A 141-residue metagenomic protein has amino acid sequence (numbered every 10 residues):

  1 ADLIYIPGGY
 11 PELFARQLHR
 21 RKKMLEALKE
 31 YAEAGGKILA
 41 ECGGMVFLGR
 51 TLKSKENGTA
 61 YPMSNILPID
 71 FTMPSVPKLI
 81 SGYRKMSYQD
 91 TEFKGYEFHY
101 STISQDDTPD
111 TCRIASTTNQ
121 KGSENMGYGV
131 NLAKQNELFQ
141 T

Functional and structural regions predicted by a protein language model:
A1-P11, A27, D106, V130-A133: Extended, subdomain-level signal for the structured scaffold at the beginning of enzyme domains
D2-I6, T59-N65, S101-P109: Generic detector of short, locally flexible boundary/turn motifs and exposed helical patches
L3-P7, L39, Q140: Structural motif
Y10-S87: Cysteine-nucleophile active-site neighborhood
F71-T141: Amide-donor transfer/coupling interface in amidating biosynthetic enzymes
